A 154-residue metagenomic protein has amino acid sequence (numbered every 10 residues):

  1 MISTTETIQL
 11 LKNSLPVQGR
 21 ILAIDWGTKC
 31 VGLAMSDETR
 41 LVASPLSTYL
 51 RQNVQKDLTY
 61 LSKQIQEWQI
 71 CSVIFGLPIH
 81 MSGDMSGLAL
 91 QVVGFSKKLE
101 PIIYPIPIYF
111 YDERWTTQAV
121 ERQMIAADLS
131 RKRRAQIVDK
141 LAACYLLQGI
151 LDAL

Functional and structural regions predicted by a protein language model:
M1-L22, K29-L154: Phosphate- and other anionic-substrate recognition elements at nucleic-acid/protein interfaces
